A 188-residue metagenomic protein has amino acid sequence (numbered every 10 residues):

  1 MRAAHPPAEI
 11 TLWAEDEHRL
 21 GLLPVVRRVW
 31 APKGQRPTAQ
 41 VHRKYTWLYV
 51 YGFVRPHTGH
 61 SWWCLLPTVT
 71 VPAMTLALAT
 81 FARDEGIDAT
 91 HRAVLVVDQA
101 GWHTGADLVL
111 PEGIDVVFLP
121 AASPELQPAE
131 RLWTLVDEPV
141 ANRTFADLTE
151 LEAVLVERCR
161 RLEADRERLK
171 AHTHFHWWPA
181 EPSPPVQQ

Functional and structural regions predicted by a protein language model:
M1-Q188: Short functional hotspots at interaction and active-site rims
